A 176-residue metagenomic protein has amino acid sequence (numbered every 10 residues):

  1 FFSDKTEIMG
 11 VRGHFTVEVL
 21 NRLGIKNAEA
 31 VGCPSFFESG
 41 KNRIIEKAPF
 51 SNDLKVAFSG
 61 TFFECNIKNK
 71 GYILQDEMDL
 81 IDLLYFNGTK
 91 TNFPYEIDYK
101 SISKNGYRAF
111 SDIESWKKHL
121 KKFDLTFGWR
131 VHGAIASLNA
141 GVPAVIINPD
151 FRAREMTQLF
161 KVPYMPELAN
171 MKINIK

Functional and structural regions predicted by a protein language model:
F1-K176: Active-site anion-handling motifs in enzyme catalytic cores
